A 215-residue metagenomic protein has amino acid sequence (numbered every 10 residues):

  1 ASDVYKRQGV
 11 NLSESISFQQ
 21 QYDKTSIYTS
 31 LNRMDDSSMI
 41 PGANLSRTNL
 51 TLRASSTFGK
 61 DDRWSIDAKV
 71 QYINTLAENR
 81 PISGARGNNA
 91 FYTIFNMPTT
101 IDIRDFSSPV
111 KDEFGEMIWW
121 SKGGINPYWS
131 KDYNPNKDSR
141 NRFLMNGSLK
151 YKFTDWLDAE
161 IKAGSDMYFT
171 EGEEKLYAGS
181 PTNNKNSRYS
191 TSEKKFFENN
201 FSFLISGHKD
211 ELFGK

Functional and structural regions predicted by a protein language model:
S2, K6-V10, S15-Y22, K111-D112: Outer-membrane beta-barrel initiation region
S2-D3, M39-A43, N49, R53-R142 (+1 more regions): Surface-exposed loop/interface segments of Gram-negative outer-membrane beta-barrel transport/assembly proteins
V10, I16-Q20, L52-S56, M145-Y151 (+1 more regions): Residues on the lipid-exposed face of transmembrane beta-strands in outer-membrane beta-barrel proteins
S13-D35, M39, N49-T57, D67-K69: Predominantly transmembrane beta-strands of Gram-negative outer membrane beta-barrel pores used for transport
Q19-S37, S148-N183: Glycine/serine-rich loop-strand microenvironments at binding/catalytic pocket rims
